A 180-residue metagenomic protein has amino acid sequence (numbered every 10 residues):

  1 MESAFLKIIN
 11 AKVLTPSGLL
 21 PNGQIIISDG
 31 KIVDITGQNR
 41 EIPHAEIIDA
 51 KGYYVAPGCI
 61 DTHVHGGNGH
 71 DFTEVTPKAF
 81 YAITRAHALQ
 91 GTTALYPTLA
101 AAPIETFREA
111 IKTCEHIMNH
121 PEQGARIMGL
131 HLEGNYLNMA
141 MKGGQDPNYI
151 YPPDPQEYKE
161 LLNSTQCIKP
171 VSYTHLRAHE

Functional and structural regions predicted by a protein language model:
M1-E41: N-terminal metal-binding scaffold of metallo-dependent hydrolase/deaminase domains
A4-I8, E41-Y81, R85: Replace "His-x-His-based motif
V13, V55, L99, Y136-L137 (+1 more regions): Hydrophobic pocket-lining residues within nucleotide cofactor-binding pockets
P16, P57, G67-G69, L137-A140: Conserved protein kinase catalytic core
K51, V75-A79, I150-Q156, L176: Short secondary-structure boundary/capping elements
T84-C167: Divalent-metal coordination cores built from histidine and acidic residues
T174-E180: Conserved small/polar residues in nucleotide/adenosyl-binding loops
